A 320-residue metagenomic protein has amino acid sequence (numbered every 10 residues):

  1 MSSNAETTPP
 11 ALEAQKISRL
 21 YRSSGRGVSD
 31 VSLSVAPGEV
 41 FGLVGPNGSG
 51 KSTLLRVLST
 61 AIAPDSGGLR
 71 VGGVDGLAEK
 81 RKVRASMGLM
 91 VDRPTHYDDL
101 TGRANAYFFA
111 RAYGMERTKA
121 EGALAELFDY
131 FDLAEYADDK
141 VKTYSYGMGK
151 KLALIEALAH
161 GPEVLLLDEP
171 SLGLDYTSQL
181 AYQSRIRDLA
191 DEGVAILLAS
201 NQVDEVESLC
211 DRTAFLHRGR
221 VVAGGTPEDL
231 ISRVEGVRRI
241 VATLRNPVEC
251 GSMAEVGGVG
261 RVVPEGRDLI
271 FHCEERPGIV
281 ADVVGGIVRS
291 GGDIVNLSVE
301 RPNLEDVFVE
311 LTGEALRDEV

Functional and structural regions predicted by a protein language model:
M1-R19, E314-V320: ABC-family P-loop ATPase nucleotide-binding domain
P9-A14, R19-H217, A223: ABC transporter nucleotide-binding domains
S18, R103, V203, E228 (+5 more regions): Alpha-helix N-cap/helix-start and coil->helix boundary motif
S23, P37, E135, L244-N246 (+2 more regions): Non-catalytic surface loops within mature trypsin-like serine protease
G114, E235, R239, G313-R317: Non-catalytic alpha-helical coupling and interface elements of nucleotide-dependent molecular machines and regulators
Q183-E274: ABC transporter nucleotide-binding domain
G260-V320: Non-catalytic connector elements of ABC transporters
